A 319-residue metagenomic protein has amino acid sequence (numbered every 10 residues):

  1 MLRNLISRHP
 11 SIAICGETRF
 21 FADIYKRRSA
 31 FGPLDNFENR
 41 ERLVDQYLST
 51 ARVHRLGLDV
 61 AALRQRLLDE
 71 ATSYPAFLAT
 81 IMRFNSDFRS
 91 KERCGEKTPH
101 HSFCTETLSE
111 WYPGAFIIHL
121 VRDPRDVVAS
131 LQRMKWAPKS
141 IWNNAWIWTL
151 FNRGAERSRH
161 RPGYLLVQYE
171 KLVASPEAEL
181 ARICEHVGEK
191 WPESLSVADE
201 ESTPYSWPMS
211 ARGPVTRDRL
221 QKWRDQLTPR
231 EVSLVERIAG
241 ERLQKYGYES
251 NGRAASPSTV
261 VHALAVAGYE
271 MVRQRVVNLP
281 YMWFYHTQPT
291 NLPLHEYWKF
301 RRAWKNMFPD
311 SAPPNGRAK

Functional and structural regions predicted by a protein language model:
M1-I12: A conserved segment at the C-terminal end of the G1
N4, G16-T18, H119-R122: Glycine-rich, histidine-containing beta strand-loop boundary motifs that form or position
A13-E96, H101: PAPS-dependent sulfation machinery
R27, E156, E189-K319: PAPS-dependent sulfotransferases, especially Golgi type II membrane carbohydrate sulfotransferases
R27-S29, M82-P214: PAPS-dependent sulfotransferase catalytic domain
Q65-T72, P138, W142, E170 (+1 more regions): Charge-dense, low-complexity intrinsically disordered segments
